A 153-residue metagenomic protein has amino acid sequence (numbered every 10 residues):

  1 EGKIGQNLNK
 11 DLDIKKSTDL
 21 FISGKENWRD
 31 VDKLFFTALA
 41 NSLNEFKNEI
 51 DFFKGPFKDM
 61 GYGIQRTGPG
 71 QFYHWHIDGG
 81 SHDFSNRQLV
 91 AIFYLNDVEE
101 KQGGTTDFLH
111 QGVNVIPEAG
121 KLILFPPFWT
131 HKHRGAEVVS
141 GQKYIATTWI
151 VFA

Functional and structural regions predicted by a protein language model:
E1-L122, T130-A153: Fe(II)/2-oxoglutarate oxygenase catalytic core
